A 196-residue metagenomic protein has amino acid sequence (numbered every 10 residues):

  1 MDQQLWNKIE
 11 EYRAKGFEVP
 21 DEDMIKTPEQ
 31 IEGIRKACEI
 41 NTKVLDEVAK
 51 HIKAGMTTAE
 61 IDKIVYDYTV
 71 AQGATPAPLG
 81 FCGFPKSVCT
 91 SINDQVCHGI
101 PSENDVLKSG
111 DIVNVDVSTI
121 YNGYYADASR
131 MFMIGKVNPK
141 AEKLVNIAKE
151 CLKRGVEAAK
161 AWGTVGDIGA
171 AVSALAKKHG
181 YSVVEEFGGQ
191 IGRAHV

Functional and structural regions predicted by a protein language model:
M1-H195: Active-site neighborhoods and metal-handling regions in enzymes and metal-associated proteins
